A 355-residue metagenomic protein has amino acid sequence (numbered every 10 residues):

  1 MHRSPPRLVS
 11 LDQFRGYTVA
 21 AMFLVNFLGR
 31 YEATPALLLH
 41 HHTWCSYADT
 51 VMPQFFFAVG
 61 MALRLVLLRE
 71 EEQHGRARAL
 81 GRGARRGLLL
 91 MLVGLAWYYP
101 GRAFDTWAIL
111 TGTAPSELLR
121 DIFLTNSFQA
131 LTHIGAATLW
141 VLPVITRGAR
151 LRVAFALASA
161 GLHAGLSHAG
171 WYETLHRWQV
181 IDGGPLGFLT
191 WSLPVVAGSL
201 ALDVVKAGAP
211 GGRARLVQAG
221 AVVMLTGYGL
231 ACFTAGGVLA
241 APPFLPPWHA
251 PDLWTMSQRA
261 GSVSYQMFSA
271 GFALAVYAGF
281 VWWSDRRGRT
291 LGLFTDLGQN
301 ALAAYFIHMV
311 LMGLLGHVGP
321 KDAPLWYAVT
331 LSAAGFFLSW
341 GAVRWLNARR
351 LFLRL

Functional and structural regions predicted by a protein language model:
M1-L355: Alpha-helical transmembrane segments and their immediate juxtamembrane cytosolic regions
